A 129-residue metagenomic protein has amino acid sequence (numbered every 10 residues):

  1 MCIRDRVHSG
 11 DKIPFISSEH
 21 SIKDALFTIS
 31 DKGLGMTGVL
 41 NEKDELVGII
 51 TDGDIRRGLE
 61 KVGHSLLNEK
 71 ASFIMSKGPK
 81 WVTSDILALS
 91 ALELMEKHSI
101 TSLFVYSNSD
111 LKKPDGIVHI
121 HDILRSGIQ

Functional and structural regions predicted by a protein language model:
M1-I3: Short, small-residue-biased leader/transition segments that mark boundaries at the very start of proteins
R6-V7, I74: Short, flexible turn/loop "capping" segments at secondary-structure junctions
V7-P14: Short, conserved active-site entrance elements at the starts or edges of catalytic domains
I16-G33, L40, L59, W81-T101 (+3 more regions): The conserved cystathionine-beta-synthase
G33-G63, L67-P79, S84: Helical hairpin unit composed of two closely spaced alpha helices linked by a short loop
G48-G53, D115-I123: Short hydrophobic beta-strand motif reused across regulatory alpha/beta modules
